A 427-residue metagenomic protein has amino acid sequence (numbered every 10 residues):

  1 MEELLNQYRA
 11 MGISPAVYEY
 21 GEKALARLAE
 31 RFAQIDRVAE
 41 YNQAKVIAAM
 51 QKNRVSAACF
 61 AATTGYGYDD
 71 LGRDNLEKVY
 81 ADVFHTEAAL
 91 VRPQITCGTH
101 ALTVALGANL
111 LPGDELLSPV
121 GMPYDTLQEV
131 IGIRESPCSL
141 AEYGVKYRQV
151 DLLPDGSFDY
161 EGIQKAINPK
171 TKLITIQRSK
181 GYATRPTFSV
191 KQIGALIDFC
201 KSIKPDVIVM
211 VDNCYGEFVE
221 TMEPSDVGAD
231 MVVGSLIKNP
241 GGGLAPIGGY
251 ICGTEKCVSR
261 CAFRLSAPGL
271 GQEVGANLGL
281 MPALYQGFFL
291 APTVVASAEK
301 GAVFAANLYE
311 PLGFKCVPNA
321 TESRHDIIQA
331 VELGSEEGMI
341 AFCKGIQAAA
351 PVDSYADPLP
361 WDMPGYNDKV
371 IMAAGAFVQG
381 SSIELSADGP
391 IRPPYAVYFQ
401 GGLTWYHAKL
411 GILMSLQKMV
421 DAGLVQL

Functional and structural regions predicted by a protein language model:
L4-A29, V46-K52, S56-C59, G67-D70 (+7 more regions): Conserved PLP-enzyme active-site core in the AAT-like
R31-I35: Short N-terminal edge-element motif at the start of the domain
A39-Q43: Acidic, PIN/NYN-like endoribonuclease modules and their adjacent C-terminal/linker elements
C59, T63-T64, L90-P93, I327-E332: Short glycine-rich or small-residue beta-strand-to-loop segments that form or flank ligand, phosphate, metal/Fe-S
T64-G72, L76: N-terminal small-domain helix-loop-helix segment of the aminotransferase-like
N75-K78, V83: ATP-dependent carbohydrate kinase catalytic cores
E310-L427: Conserved C-terminal alpha-helix-loop-beta "cap" of PLP-dependent enzymes that closes/shapes the active-site mouth
